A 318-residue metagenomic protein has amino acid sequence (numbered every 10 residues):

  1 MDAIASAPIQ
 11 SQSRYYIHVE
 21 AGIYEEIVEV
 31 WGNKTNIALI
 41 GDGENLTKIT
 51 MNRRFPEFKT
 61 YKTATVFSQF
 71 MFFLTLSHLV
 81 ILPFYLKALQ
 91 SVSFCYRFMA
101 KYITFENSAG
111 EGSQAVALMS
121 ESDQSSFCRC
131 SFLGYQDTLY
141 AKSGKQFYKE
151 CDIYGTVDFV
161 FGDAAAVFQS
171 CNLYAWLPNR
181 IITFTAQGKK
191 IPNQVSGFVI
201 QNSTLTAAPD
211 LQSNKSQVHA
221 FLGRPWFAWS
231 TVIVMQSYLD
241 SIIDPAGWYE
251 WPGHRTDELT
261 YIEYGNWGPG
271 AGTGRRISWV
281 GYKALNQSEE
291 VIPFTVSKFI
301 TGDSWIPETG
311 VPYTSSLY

Functional and structural regions predicted by a protein language model:
M1-L74, I81-Y318: Sequence-level preference for short, compositionally simple segments enriched in small aliphatic or small polar residues
